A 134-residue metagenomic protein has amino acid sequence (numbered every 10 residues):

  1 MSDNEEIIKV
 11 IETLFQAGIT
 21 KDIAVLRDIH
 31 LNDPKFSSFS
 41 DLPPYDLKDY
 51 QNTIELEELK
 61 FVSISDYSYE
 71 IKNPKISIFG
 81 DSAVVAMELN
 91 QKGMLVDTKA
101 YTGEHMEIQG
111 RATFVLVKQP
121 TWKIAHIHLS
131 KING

Functional and structural regions predicted by a protein language model:
D3-D22: Short, aromatic-enriched amphipathic alpha-helices that serve as compact interaction elements
E5, I23-I78, E88: A solvent-exposed, acidic/Ser-Thr-rich amphipathic alpha-helical stretch
H30, L89-Q91, H128-K131: Short beta-strand segments enriched in hydrophobic/aromatic residues within well-folded beta-rich domains
D46, G93-L95, I132-G134: A short local loop/turn or secondary-structure capping micro-motif enriched for an aromatic residue
S63, K92-H105: Short, cysteine-centered beta-strand-loop-beta hairpins and adjacent loop/turn segments enriched in charged/polar
S65-S68, F79-A83, T102-I108: A generic structural micro-feature
D81-D97: A short hydrophobic beta-strand element
V84, E104-G134: Short beta-strand edge/turn micro-motifs at domain boundaries
